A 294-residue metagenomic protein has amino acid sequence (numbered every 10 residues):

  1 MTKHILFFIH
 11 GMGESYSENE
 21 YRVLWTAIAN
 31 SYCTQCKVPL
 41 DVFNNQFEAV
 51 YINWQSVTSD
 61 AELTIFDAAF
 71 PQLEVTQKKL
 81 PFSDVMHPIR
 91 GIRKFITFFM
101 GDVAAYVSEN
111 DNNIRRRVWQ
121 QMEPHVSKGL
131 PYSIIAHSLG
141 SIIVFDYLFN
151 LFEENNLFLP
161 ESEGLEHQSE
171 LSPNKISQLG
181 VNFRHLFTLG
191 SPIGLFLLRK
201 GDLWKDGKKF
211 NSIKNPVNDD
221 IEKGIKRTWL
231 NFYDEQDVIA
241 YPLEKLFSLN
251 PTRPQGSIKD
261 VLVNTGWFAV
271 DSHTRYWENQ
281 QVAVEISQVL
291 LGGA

Functional and structural regions predicted by a protein language model:
M1-K3: Proline/glycine-enriched tight loop/beta-turn segments at coil->beta junctions that connect or precede beta-strands
I5, E48-V50, T228: A generic secondary-structure signal marking the coil-to-beta-strand transition
L6-Y16, R22-T26, M100-D220: Serine-dependent carboxylesterase/thioesterase catalytic core of lipase-like alpha/beta-hydrolase/SGNH enzymes
G13-E14, Y21, A27-N30, L40-K128: Active-site catalytic motif of lipid deacylating hydrolases and related acyltransferases
S17, D60-L63, L197, A240: Generic domain-boundary/flexible-linker signal
S31-P39, L171-S172: Short alpha-helical segments and helix-capping/turn motifs at coil-helix boundaries
V38-N44, S177-G180, D219-G224, N250-T252: Short, conserved catalytic or adaptor-binding loops enriched in Gly and charged residues
G101, H185, S191-A294: Lipolytic serine-hydrolase domain surface
